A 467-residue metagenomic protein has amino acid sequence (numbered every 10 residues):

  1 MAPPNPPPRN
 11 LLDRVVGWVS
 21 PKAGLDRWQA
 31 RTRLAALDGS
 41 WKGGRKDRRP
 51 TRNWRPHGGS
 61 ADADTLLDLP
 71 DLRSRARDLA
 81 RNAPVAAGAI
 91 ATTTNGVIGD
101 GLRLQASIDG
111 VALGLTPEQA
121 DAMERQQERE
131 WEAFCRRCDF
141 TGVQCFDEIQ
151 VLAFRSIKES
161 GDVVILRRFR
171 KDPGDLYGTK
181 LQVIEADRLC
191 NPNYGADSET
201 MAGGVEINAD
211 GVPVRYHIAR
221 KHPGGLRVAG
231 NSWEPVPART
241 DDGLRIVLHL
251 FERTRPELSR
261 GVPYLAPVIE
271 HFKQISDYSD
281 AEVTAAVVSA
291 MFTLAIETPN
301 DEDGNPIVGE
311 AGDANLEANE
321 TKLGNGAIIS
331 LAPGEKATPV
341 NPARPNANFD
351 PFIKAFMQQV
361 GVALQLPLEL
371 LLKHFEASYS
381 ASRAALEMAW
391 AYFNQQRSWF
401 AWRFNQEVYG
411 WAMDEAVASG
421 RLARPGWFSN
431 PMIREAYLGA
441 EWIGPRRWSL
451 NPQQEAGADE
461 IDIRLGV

Functional and structural regions predicted by a protein language model:
M1-L113: N-terminal-proximal low-complexity accessory segments that begin disordered and transition into the first
A76-V111, I149-I157, L265-T284, F400 (+3 more regions): Short, Φ-rich (hydrophobic/aromatic) sequence segments
G88-H249: Structured, mid-chain assembly/scaffold modules that mediate subunit interfaces within large macromolecular complexes
G114, E118-A122, T141-E148, L152 (+4 more regions): Generic amphipathic alpha-helical segments used as scaffolds and interaction surfaces in large, multi-domain proteins
Q119-E124, A327-P452: Surface-exposed loop-to-helix/strand elements on domain peripheries
Q144-Q150, V164-I184, E302-E317, V408-G444: Charge-rich, acidic-biased intrinsically disordered regions
L244-S382: Extended, charged amphipathic alpha-helical segments
Q453-V467: Charged substrate- and nucleic-acid-binding regions of tRNA-handling and nucleotidyl-transfer enzymes, centered on
